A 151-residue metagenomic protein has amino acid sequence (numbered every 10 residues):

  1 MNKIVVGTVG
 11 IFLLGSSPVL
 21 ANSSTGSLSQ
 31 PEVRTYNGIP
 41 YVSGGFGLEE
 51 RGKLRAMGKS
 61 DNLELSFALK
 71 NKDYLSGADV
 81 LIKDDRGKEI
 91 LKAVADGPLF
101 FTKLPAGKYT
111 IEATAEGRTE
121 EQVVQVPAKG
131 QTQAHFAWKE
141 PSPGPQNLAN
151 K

Functional and structural regions predicted by a protein language model:
M1-T8: Bacterial N-terminal signal peptides that target proteins for export
T8-V9, V19: Cleavable N-terminal signal peptides
L14-P18: N-terminal signal peptide c-region/cleavage motif recognized by signal peptidases
L20-A78, R118-K151: Primarily secretory-pathway and cell-envelope proteins
D79-I90: Short amphipathic beta-strand segments in non-cytosolic proteins
A93-V94: Short hydrophobic alpha-helix segments
G97-K103: Short, surface-exposed beta-strand/beta-hairpin micro-motifs centered on an aromatic residue
G107-A113: A short tyrosine-centered beta-strand micro-motif
